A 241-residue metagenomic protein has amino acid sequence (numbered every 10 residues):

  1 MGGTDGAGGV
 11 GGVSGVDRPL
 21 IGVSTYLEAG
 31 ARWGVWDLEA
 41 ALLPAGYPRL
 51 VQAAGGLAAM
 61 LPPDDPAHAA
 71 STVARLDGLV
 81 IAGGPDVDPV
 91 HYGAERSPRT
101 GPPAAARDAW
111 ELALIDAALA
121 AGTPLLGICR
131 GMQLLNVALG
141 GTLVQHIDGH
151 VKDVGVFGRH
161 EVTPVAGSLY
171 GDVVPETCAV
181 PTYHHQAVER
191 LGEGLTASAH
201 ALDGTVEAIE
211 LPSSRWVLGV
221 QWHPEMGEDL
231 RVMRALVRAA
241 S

Functional and structural regions predicted by a protein language model:
M1-L126, V137-L139, V144, D148-G171 (+4 more regions): N-terminal beta1-alpha1 cap of cysteine-dependent amidohydrolase-like domains
C129: Conserved G/P- and acidic residue-centered "switch" motifs that form tight phosphate/ATP-binding loops in soluble
M132-L134: Hydrophobic, aromatic-enriched interface-forming segments
L218-W222: Active-site-proximal beta-strand elements of phosphoester/diester hydrolases
